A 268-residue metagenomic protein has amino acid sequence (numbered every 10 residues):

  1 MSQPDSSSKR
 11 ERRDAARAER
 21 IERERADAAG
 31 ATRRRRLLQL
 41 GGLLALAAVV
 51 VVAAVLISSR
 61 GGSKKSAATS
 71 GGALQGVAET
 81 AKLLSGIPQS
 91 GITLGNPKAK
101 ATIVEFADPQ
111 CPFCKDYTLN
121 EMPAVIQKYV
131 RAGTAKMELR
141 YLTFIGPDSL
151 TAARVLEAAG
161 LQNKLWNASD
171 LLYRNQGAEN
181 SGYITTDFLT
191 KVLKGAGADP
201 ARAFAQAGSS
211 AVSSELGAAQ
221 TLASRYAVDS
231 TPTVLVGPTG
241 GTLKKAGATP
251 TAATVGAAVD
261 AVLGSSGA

Functional and structural regions predicted by a protein language model:
S2-V52, S58-S59, K191-A268: C-terminal cap of thioredoxin/glutaredoxin-like
R60-Q75: Ser/Thr/Pro/Gly-rich low-complexity linker/stalk segments immediately outside membranes or between
G72-I87: Short coil-to-helix leader/linker segments, especially the first N-terminal amphipathic alpha-helix with its helix
L84-A101: A short beta-strand-turn-helix
Q89, E121-P123, T221: Alpha-helical scaffolding within the catalytic cores of extracellular/periplasmic polymer-degrading hydrolases
Q89, T93, R131, L235: Short glycine/serine/threonine-biased micro-segments
A99, V104-K194: Structural alpha/beta surface segment adjacent to cysteine/selenocysteine redox centers across thiol/disulfide enzymes
